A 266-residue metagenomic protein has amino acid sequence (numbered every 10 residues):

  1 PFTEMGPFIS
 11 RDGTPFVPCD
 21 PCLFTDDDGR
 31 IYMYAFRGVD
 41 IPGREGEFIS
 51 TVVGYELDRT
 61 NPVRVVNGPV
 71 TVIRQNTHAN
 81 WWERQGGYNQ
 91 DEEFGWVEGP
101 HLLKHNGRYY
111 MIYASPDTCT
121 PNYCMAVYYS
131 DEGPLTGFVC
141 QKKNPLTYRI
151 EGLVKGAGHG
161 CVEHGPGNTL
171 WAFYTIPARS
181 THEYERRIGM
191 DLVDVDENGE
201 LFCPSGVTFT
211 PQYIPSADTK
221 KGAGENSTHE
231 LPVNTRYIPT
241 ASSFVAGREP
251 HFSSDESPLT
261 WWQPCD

Functional and structural regions predicted by a protein language model:
P1-C19, D26-E92, K104-G152, G167-T169 (+1 more regions): Beta-rich carbohydrate-recognition and catalytic domains
C19-C22, E98-H101, G158-C161: Beta-propeller and closely related beta-sheet repeat lectin domains
F24-T25, V162-H164, H229-L231: A general structural signal for short secondary-structure junctions and capping/turn motifs
R84-Q85, G99, P264-C265: Enriched - but not universal
G95: Penicillin-binding protein/beta-lactamase superfamily catalytic region
E132, E163-N168, S254-P258: Generic structural signal for short, solvent-exposed loop/turn connectors between secondary structure elements
V154-K155, H159-A172: Active-site/pore-lining binding-face segments in mid-to-C-terminal subdomains
Q212-D266: Disordered, acidic Ser/Thr/Pro-rich linker "stalks" and the adjacent N-terminal cap of the next globular domain
